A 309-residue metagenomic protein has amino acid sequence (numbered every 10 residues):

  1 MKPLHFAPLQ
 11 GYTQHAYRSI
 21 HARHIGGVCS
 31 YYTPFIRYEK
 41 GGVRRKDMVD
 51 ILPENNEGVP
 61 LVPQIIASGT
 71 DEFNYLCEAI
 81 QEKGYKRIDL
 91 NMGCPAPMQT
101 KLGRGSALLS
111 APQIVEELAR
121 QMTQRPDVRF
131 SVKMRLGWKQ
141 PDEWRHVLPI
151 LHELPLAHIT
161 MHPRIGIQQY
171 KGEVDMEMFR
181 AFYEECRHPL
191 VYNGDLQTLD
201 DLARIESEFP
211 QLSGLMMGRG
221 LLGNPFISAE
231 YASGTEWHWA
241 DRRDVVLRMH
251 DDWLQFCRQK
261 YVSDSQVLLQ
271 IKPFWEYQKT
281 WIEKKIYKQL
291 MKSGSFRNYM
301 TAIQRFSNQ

Functional and structural regions predicted by a protein language model:
L4, Q10, A16, E117-R120 (+5 more regions): Alpha/beta catalytic cores of nucleotide-metabolism and tRNA/nucleoside-modifying enzymes
L4-A7, Y31-T33, L61-I65, I88 (+4 more regions): Hydrophobic faces of well-ordered beta-strands that scaffold small-molecule active sites in alpha/beta enzyme cores
L9-A79: Glycine-rich, positively charged N-terminal anion/phosphate-binding segment
L9-G11, I36-Y38, I66-S68, G93-P95 (+4 more regions): Active-site beta-loop-alpha junctions enriched in small/polar residues
G41-V43, Q169, N224-E230: Short, charged, surface-exposed secondary-structure boundary motifs
A67, L109, Q113, E173 (+1 more regions): Conserved phosphate-coordination/catalytic loops
C77-I88, M92-P97, L102, Q113-H188: Alpha/beta enzyme core
G103-L109: Short glycine-enriched, charge-decorated loop/helix-capping segments at active-site entrances that position
